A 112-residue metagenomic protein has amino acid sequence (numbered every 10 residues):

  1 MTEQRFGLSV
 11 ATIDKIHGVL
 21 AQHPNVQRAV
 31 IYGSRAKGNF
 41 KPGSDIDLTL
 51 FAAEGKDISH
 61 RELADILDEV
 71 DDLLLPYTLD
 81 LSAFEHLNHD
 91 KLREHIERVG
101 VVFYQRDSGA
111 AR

Functional and structural regions predicted by a protein language model:
M1-R28, K37-P42, A53-R112: Catalytic core of pol beta-like nucleotidyltransferases
Y32-S34: Glycine-rich beta-strand-to-loop/alpha-helix junction loops that act as flexible
D47-T49: Short, well-ordered beta-strand segments
